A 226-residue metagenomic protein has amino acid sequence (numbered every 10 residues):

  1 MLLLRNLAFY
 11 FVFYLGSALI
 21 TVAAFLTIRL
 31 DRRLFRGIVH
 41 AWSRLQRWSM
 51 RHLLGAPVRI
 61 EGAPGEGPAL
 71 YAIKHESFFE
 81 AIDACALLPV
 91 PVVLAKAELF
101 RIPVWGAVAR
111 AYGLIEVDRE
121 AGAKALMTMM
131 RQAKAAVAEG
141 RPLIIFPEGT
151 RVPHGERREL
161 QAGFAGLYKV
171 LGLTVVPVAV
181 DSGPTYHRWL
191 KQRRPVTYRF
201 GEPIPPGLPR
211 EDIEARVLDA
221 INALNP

Functional and structural regions predicted by a protein language model:
M1-R59, A107-V108: A transmembrane-helix-recognition feature enriched in membrane-embedded lipid enzymes and envelope glyco-/phospholipid
L4, L126-P226: Non-catalytic C-terminal accessory region of glycerolipid acyltransferases and related lyso-lipid remodeling enzymes
A18, A56-P57, V90-P91, I115 (+2 more regions): Secondary-structure boundary/capping positions in well-ordered alpha/beta enzyme cores
T21-V39, L53, G65-G122: Catalytic core of membrane glycerolipid acyltransferases/transacylases, capturing the structured, soluble-facing
M50-R51, A109, A136, Y168: A generic structural signal for well-ordered alpha-helical segments
I60, Y71, V93-L94, Y198-F200: Generic preference for hydrophobic
G62-E66, L190-Q192: A short beta-turn/loop motif at secondary-structure boundaries
